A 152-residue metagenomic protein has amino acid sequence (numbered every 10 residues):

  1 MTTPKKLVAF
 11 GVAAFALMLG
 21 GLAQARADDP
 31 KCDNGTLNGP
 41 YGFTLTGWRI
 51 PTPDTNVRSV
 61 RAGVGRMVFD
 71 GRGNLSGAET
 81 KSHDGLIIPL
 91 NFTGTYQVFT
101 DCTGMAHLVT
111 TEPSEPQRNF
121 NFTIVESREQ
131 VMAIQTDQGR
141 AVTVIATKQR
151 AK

Functional and structural regions predicted by a protein language model:
M1-G11: Bacterial N-terminal signal peptides that target proteins for export
M1-T3, L19, F43: Intrinsic low-complexity, intrinsically disordered segments enriched in polar/basic residues
F10-G20: Bacterial N-terminal signal peptides
A23-K152: Mature soluble binding/inhibitory domains
